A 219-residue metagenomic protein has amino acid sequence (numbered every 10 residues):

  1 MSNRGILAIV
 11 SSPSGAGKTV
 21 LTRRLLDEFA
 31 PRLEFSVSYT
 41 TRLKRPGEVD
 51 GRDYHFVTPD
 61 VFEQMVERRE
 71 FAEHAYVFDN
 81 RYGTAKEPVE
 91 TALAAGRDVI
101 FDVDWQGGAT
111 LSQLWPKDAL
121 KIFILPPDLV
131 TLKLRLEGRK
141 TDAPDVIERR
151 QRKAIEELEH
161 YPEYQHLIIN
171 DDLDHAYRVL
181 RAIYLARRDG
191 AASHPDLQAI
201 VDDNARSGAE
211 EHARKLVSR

Functional and structural regions predicted by a protein language model:
M1-L7: Extreme N-terminal, non-catalytic leader segments that precede Walker-type/kinase nucleotide-binding cores
S11-P13: P-loop (Walker A) phosphate-binding loop of NTP-binding proteins
A16: ATP-binding Walker
T19: Walker A/P-loop
T22-R23: The feature captures the helix immediately C-terminal to the Walker
A30-K44: Short beta-strand-centered segment that lines the nucleotide-binding/catalytic pocket of NTP-utilizing
P46, D60-E70, T84-T141, L158: ATP-dependent NMP and nucleoside kinases share a basic, alpha-helical "lid"
T141-D142, E156-R219: NTP-dependent small-molecule kinase module
